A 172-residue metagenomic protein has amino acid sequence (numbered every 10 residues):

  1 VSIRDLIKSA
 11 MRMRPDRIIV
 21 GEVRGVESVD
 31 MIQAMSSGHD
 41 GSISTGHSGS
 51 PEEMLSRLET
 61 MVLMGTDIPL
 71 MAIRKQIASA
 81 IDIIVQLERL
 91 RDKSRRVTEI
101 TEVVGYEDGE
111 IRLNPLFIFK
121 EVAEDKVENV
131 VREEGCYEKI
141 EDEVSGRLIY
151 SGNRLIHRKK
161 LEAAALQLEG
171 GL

Functional and structural regions predicted by a protein language model:
V1-S9: Nucleotide-state-sensitive switch-loop elements of NTP-binding domains
S2, P69-L70, Q167: General structural signal for secondary-structure boundaries
L6, I18, L116-I118: Intrinsic disorder/low-structure terminal segments
A10-D108: Conserved P-loop NTPase nucleotide-binding/switch module
K93, E99-L172: NTP-binding/hydrolysis catalytic cores, primarily Walker-type P-loop NTPases
